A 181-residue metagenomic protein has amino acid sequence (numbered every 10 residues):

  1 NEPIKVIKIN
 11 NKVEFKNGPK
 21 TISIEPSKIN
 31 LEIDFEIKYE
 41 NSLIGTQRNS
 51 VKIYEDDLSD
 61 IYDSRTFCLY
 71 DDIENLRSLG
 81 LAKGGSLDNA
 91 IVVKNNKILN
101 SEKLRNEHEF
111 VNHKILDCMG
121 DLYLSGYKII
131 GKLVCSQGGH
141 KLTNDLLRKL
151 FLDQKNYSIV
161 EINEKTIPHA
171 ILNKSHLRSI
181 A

Functional and structural regions predicted by a protein language model:
E2-A181: C-terminal regulatory domains involved in ligand/effector binding and gene-expression control
